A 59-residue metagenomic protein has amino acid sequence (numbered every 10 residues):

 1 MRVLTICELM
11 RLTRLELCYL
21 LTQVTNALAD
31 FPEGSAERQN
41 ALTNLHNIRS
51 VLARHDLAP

Functional and structural regions predicted by a protein language model:
M1-G34, L42, A53-L57: N-terminal acidic leader/helix
A41, L45-R49: Short amphipathic alpha-helical coiled-coil/interface segments
